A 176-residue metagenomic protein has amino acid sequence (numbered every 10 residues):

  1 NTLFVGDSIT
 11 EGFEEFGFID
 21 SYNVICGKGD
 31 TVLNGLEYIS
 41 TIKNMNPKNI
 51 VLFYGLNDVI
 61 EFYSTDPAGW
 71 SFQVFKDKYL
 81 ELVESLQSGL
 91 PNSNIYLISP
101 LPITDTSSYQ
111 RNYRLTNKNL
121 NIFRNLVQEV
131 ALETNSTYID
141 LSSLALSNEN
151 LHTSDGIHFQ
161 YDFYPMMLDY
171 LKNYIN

Functional and structural regions predicted by a protein language model:
N1, N46-I50, L90-I95, T134-T137: Loop/turn elements at helix/coil->beta-strand transitions in domains of secreted/extracellular proteins
N1-D77: Conserved SGNH/GDSL esterase-like catalytic core that processes O-acyl groups on lipids and polysaccharides
G6-I9, G17, L56, S99-P102 (+2 more regions): A mature extracytoplasmic/lumenal domain signature
N57, Q87-K118: Active-site segments of SGNH/GDSL-like serine hydrolases that catalyze O-acetyl group transfer/hydrolysis on lipids
D77-K78, N119: Short, glycine/acidic-rich beta->alpha junctions
Y79-V83, R124: Generic structural signal for well-ordered alpha-helices, preferentially at hydrophobic/aromatic core positions
V83-S88, A131: N-terminal cationic-hydrophobic initiation segments that often serve targeting/anchoring roles
I103-N176: Catalytic His-Asp segment of secreted/periplasmic serine-dependent ester chemistry enzymes
